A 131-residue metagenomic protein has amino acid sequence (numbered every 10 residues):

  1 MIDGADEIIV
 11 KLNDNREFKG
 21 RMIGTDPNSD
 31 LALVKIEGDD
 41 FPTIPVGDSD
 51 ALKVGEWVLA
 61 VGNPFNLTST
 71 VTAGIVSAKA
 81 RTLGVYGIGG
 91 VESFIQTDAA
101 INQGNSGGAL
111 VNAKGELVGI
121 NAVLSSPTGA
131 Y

Functional and structural regions predicted by a protein language model:
M1-Y131: Serine-dependent protease modules
